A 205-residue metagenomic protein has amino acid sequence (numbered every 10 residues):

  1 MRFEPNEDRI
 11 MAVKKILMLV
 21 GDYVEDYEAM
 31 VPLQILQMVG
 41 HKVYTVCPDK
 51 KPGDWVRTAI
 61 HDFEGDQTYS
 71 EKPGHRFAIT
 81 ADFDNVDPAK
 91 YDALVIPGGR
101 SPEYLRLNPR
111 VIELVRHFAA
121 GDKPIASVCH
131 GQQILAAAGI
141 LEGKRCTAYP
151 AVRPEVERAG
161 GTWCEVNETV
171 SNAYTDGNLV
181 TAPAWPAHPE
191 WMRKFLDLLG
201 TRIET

Functional and structural regions predicted by a protein language model:
R2-G121, I134-R145, R153-T205: Extended, subdomain-level signal for the structured scaffold at the beginning of enzyme domains
V128-G131: Short, thiol/selenol-centered motifs that function as redox-active sites or metal-ligating centers
